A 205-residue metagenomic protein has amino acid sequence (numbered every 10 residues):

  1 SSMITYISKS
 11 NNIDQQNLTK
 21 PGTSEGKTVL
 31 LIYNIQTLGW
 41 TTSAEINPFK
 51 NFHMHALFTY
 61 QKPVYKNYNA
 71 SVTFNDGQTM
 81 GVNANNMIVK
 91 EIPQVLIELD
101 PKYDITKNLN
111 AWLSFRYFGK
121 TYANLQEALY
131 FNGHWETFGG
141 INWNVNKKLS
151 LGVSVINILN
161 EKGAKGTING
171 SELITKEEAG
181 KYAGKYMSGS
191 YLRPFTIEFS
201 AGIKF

Functional and structural regions predicted by a protein language model:
S2-M3, L151: Compositionally biased regions
M3-S10, G26-T121: Gram-negative outer-membrane beta-barrel transporters
S10, Q16-K27, N67-M80, G119 (+2 more regions): Flexible, surface-exposed loop regions and adjacent strand-edge segments of Gram-negative outer-membrane beta-barrel
L18, I35, G163-A164: Short capping/connector residues at structural and topological boundaries
N86-F205: Conserved C-terminal beta-signal and adjacent last beta-strands/turns of outer-membrane beta-barrel proteins
